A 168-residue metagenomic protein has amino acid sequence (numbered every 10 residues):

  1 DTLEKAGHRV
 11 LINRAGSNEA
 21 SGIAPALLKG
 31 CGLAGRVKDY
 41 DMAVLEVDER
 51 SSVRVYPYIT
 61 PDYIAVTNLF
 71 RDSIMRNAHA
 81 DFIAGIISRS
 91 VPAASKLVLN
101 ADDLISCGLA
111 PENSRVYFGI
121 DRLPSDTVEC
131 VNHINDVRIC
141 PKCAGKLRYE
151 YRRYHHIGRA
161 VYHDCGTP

Functional and structural regions predicted by a protein language model:
D1-R14: A conserved segment at the C-terminal end of the G1
T2, A26, P57-T60, A78-F82 (+1 more regions): Short, glycine/charged-enriched secondary-structure capping and boundary segments
E4-K5, D62-R71: Gly-rich Lys/Arg/Thr-decorated short loops/hinges at beta-loop-alpha junctions or inter-strand turns that position
V10-N13, D41-V44, V98: Short catalytic-loop micro-motif centered on adjacent basic/acidic residues
R14-S17, R122: A short, structured active-site edge motif that brings together acidic residues
S17-A20, D48-S51, F82, L104: Short acidic loop-to-helix transition motifs that present clustered carboxylates
S21-V66: Conserved nucleotide-sensing/catalytic segment adjacent to the nucleotide-binding pocket in NTP-handling enzymes
F70-P168: Acidic, Mg2+-coordinating active-site environments of NTP-dependent enzymes
